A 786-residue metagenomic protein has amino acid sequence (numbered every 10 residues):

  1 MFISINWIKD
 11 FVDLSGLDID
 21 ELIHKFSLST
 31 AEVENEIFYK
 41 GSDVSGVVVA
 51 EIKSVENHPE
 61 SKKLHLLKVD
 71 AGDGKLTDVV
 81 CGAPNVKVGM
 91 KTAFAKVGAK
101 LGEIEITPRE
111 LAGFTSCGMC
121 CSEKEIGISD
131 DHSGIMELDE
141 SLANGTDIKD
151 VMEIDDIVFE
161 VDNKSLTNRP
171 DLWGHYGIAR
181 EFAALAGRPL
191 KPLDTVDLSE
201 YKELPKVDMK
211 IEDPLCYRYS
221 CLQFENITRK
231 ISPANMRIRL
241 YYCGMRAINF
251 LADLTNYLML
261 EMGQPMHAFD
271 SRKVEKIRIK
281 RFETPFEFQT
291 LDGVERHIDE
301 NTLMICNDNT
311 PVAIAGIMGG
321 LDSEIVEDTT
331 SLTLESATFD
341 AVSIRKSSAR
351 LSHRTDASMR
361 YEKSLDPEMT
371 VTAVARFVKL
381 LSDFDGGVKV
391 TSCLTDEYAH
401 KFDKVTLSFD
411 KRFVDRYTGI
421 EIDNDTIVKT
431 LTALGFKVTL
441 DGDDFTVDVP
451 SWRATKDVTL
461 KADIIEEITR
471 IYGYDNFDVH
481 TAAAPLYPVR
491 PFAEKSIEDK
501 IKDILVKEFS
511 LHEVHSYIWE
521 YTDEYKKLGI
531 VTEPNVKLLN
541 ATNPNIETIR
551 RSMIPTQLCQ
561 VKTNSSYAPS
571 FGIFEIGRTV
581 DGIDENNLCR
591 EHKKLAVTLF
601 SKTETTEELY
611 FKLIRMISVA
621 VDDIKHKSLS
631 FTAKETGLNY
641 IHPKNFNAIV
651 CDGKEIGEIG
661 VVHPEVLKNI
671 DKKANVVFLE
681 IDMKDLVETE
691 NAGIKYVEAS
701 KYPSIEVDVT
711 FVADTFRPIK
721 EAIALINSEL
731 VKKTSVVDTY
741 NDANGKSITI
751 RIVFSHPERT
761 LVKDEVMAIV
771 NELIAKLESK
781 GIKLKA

Functional and structural regions predicted by a protein language model:
M1-S199, T333, R350, D356 (+4 more regions): Phosphate-backbone binding interfaces of nucleic-acid-interacting proteins
F2, A433-F436, G442, T446 (+2 more regions): A carboxyl-terminal module marker
I5, H24, H65, K191-E287: Glycine/proline-enriched, intrinsically flexible loops and inter-domain linkers
G41-S45, L198-E200, D448, L486-P491 (+3 more regions): Beta-rich nucleic-acid/ligand-interaction surfaces
V48-D78, T255-D322: Conserved mixed alpha/beta core segments that line enzyme active sites in large multi-domain catalysts
A112-E125, G134-M136, E153-I157, T302-F402 (+2 more regions): Mobile "lid/hinge" segments at catalytic clefts and subdomain interfaces of large enzymes
A186-I211, D385-F413: Terminal amphipathic helices with adjacent charged low-complexity linkers/tails
L407-K411, D415-F574, V707, S735 (+3 more regions): Extended, well-folded interaction surfaces typified by the phenylalanyl-tRNA synthetase beta subunit core
